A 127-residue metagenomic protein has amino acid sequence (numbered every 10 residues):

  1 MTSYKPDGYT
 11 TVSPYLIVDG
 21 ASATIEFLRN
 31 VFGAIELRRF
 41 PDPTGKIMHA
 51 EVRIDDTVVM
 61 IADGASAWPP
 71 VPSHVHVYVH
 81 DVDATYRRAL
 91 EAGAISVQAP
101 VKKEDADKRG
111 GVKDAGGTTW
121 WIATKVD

Functional and structural regions predicted by a protein language model:
M1-D7, M48, R53, M60-A62 (+2 more regions): Vicinal oxygen chelate
P6-G8, Y15-V58: Core segments of cupin and vicinal oxygen chelate
Y9-S13, P70-H74: Short, solvent-exposed beta-strand edge segments and adjacent coil->beta transition regions
L16, V77-D81: A conserved hydrophobic position in a structured secondary element of the catalytic/binding core that shapes
E26-F27, D83-R88: Short amphipathic alpha-helices within nucleic acid-binding modules
D42-G45, A67, K103-E104: A short beta-turn/loop motif at secondary-structure boundaries
D55-V59, S66-A67, V82-D83: Short, charged/polar surface micro-motifs in flexible loops or helix N-caps
